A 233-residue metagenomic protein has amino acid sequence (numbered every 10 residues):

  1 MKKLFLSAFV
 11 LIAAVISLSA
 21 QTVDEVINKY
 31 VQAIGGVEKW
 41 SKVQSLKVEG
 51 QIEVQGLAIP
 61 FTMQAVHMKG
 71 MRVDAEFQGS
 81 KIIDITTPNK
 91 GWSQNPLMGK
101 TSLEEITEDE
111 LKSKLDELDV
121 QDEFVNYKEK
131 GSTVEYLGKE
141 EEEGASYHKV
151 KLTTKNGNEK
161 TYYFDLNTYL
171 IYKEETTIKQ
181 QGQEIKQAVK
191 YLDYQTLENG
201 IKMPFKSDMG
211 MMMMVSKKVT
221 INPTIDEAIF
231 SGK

Functional and structural regions predicted by a protein language model:
M1-V23: Bacterial Sec-dependent N-terminal signal peptides
S19-Q32, K39, S93-N158, K179-I185 (+1 more regions): Flexible, processing/modification-adjacent segments and terminal tails in exported/periplasmic/extracellular proteins
E25-G99: N-terminal mature ectodomain segment of secretory-pathway/periplasmic proteins
V43-S45, A58, E129, A145 (+1 more regions): Extracytoplasmic
V48, V73, G91, V134 (+3 more regions): Well-ordered beta-strand positions enriched in small/hydrophobic/aromatic, beta-favoring residues
V54, F77, E142-E143, E198 (+1 more regions): Structural motif
V66, I82, T87, G99-L103 (+3 more regions): Catalytic loop of the DD-peptidase/beta-lactamase superfamily, centered on the K-T-G motif and neighboring
S146-G232: Gly/Pro-enriched, hydrophobic low-complexity segments that function as extracytoplasmic propeptides/linkers
